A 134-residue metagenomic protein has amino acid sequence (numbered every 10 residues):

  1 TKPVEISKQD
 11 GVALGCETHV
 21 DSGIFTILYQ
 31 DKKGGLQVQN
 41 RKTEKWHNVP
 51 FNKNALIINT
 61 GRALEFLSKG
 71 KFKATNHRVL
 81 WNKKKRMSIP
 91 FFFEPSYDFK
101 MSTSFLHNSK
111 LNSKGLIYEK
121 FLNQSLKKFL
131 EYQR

Functional and structural regions predicted by a protein language model:
T1-R134: C-terminal flanking tails of non-heme Fe-dependent oxygenases
